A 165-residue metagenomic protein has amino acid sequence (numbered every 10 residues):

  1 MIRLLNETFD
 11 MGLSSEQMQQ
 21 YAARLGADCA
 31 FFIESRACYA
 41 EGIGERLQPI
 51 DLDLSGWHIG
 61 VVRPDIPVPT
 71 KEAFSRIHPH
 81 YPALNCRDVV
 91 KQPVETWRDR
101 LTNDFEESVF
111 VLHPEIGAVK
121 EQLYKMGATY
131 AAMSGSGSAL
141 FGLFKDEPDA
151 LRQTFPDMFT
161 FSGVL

Functional and structural regions predicted by a protein language model:
M1-S15: DPxDG-like acidic metal-binding loop motif
I2-R3, Q19, F74: Predominant activation on well-ordered alpha-helical scaffold segments within soluble catalytic domains
S14-L25, K120, L151-Q153: Short, well-structured alpha-helical segments that form the helix of a local strand-helix-strand
I33-S35, Y39-Y130, K145-P156, F161-L165: Conserved, helical-rich catalytic subdomain that frames metal- and/or nucleotide-binding sites in enzyme alpha/beta
M133-S138: Glycine-rich beta-strand-to-loop/alpha-helix junction loops that act as flexible
F141-L143: Short hydrophobic/aromatic beta-strand micro-patches that form the beta-sheet surface supporting nucleotide- or nucleic
